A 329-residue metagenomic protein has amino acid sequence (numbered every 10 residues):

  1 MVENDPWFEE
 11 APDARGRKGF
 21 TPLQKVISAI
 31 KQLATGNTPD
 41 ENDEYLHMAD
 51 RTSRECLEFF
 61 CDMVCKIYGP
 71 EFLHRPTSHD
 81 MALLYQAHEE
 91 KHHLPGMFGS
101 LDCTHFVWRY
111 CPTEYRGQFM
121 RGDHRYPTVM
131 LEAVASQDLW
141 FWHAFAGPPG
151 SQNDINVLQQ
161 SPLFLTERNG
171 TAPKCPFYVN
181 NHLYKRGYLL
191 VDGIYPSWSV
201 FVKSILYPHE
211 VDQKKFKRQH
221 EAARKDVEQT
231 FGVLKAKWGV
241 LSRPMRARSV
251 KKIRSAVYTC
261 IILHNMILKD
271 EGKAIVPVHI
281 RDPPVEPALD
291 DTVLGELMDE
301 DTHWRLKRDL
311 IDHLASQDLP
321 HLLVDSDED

Functional and structural regions predicted by a protein language model:
M1-T21: Basic, low-complexity segments
E3-W7, A34, K66: Conserved helix-loop functional segments at active or binding sites
R17-K18, K31, A49: Short secondary-structure transition/capping motifs
P22-A34: Short, amphipathic alpha-helical "recognition" segments used to contact nucleic acids or chromatin
P39-D329: Short, well-ordered secondary-structure "scaffold" segments embedded in the functional core of diverse domains
